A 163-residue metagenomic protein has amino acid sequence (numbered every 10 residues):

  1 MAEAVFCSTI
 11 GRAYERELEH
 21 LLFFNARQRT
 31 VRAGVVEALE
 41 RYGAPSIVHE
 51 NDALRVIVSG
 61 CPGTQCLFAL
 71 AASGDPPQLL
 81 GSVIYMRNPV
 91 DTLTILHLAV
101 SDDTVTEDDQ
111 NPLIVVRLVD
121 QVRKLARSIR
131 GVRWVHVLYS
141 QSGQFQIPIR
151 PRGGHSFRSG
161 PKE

Functional and structural regions predicted by a protein language model:
M1-T30: Conserved N-terminal entry element of GNAT/NAT acetyltransferase domains
L22-A26, A71, V122-R130: Hydrophobic, Leu/Ile/Phe/Ala-enriched alpha-helical segments that form helix-helix packing faces
T30-N51, R130-Q141: Short glycine-rich, low-complexity/disordered patches
E37-T92: A conserved beta-strand-loop-helix scaffold within acyl/acetyltransferase catalytic domains
Y42, L118-V119, R158: Short, intrinsically disordered/low-complexity patches at protein termini and at juxtamembrane boundaries
N88-R152: Acyl-donor binding region in acyl/amide transferases
R152-E163: Conserved catalytic-core motifs of GNAT/GCN5-like acyltransferases
